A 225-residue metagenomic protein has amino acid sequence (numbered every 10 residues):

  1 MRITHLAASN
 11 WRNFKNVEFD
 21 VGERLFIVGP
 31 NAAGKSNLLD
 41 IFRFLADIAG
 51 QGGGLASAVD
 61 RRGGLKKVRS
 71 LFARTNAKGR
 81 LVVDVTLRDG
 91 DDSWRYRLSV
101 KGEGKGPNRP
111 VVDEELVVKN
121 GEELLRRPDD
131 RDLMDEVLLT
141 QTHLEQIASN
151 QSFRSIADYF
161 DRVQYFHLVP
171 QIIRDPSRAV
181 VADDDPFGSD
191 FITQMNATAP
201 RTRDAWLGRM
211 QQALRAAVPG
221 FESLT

Functional and structural regions predicted by a protein language model:
M1-K15: N-terminal pre-Walker A segment at the start of P-loop NTPase domains
N16, G50, P219: Short, conserved catalytic or interaction motifs in soluble domains
N16-G22: Phosphate-binding P-loop
I27: Hydrophobic anchor at the beta1->P-loop junction of P-loop NTPases
N31: The conserved Walker
K35: Conserved lysine of the Walker
D40-N108: Conserved P-loop NTP-binding catalytic core
R88-L224: Electropositive, glycine-dotted interaction segments that contact anionic polymers or phosphate-rich ligands
